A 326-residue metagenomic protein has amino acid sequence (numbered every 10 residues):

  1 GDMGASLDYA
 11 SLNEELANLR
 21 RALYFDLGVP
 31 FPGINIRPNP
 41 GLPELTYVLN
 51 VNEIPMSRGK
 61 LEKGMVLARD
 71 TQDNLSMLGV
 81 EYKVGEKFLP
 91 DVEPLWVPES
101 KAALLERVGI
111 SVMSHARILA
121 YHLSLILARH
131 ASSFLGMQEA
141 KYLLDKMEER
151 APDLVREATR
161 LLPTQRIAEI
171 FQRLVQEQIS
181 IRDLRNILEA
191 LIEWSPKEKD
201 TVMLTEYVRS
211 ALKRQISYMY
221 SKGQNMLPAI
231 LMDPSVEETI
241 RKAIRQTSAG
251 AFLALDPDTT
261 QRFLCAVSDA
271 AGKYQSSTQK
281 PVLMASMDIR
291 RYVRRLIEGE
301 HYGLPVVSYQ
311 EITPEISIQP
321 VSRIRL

Functional and structural regions predicted by a protein language model:
G1-L326: Membrane-embedded alpha-helical signal segments
